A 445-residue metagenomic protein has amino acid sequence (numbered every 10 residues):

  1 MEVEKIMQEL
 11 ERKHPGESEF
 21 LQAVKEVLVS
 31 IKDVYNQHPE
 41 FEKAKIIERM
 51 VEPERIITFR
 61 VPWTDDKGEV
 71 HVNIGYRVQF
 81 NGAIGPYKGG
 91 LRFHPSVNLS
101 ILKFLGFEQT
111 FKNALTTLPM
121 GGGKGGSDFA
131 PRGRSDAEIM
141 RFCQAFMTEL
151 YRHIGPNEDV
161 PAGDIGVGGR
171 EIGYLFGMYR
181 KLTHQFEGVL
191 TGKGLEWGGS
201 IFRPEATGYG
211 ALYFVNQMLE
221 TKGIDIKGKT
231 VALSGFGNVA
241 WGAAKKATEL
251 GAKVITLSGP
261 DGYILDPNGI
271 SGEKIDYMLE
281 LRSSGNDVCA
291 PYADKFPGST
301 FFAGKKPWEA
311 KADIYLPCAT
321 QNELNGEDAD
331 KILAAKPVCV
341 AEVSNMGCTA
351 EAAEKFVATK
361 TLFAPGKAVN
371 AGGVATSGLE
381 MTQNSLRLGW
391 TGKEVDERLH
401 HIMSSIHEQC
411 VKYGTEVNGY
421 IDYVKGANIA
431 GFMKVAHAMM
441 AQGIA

Functional and structural regions predicted by a protein language model:
M1, P15, E19-Q22, E26 (+24 more regions): Conserved active-site and cofactor/substrate-binding residues in soluble primary-metabolism enzymes
E2-A23, M218, L333-A445: Adenosine-phosphate binding glycine-rich loop
L21, Q37-A44, T117, I154-G163 (+4 more regions): Flexible, glycine/charged-enriched surface loops at secondary-structure junctions
E40-H71: Structured beta-strand/loop patches that form or line metal/cofactor-binding pockets in enzymes
H94, N113-K227: Glycine/serine-rich phosphate-binding loop and adjoining beta1-alpha1 elements at the start of nucleotide-handling
T191-G194, G199-E309: Glycine-rich phosphate/diphosphate-binding loop of Rossmann-like nucleotide-binding domains
G262-F363, A368: Rossmann-like adenosine-cofactor binding region
